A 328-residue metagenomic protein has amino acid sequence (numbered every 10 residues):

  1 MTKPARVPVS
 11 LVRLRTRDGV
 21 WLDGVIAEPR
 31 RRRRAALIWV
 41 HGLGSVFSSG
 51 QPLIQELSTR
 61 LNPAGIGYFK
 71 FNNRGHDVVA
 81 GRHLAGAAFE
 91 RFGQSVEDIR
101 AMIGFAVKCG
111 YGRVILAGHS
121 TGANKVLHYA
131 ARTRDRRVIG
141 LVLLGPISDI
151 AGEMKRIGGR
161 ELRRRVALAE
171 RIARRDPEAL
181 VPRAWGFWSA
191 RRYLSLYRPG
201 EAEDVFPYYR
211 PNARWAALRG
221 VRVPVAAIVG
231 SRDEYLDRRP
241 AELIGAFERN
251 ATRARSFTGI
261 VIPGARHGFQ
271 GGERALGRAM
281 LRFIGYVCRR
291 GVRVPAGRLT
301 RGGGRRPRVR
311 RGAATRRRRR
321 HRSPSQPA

Functional and structural regions predicted by a protein language model:
M1-R31: N-terminal cap/lid segment of alpha/beta-hydrolase-fold proteins
R31-N73: Short, surface-exposed "cap/lid" segments of acyl-processing enzymes
R74-E90: Cap/lid segment of the alpha/beta-hydrolase catalytic domain
G86-K108: Alpha/beta-hydrolase active-site loop
F105-L168, G200: Primarily recognizes the serine-hydrolase "nucleophile elbow" in alpha/beta-hydrolase and SGNH/GDSL folds
V221, A227-V229: Short beta-strand/loop motif that positions the catalytic acidic residue of the alpha/beta-hydrolase fold
E234-L243: Conserved alpha/beta-hydrolase "acid-adjacent" motif
A265-R274: Catalytic histidine-centered segment of alpha/beta-hydrolase-like enzymes
